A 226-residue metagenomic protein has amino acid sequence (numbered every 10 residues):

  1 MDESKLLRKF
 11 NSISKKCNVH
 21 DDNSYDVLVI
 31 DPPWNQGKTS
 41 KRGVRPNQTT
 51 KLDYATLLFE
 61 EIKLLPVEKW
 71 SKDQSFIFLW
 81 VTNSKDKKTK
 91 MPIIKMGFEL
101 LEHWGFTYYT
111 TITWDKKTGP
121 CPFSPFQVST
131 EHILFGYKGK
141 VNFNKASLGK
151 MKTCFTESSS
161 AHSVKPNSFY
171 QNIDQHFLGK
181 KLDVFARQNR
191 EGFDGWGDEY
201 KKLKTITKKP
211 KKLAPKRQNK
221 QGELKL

Functional and structural regions predicted by a protein language model:
M1-L226: Class I S-adenosyl-L-methionine-dependent methyltransferase catalytic core
